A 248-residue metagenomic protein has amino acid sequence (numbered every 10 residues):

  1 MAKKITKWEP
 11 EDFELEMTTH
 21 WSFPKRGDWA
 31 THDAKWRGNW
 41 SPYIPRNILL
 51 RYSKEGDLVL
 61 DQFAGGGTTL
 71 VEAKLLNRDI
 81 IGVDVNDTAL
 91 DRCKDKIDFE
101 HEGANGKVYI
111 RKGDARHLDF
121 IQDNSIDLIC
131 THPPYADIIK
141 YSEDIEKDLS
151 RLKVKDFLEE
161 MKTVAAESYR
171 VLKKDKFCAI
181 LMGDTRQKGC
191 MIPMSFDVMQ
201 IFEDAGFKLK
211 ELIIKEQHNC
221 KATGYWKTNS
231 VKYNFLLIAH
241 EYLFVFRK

Functional and structural regions predicted by a protein language model:
M1-K248: Class I S-adenosyl-L-methionine-dependent methyltransferase catalytic core
